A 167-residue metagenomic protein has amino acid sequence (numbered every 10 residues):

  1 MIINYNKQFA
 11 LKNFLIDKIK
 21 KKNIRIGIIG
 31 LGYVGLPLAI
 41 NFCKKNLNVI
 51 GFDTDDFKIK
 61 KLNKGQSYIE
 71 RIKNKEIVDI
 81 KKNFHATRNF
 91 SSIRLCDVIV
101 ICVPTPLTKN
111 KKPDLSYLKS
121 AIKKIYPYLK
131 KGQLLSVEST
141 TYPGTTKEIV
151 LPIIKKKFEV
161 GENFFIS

Functional and structural regions predicted by a protein language model:
I2-R25, K44, N48-I50, T54-V98 (+2 more regions): Conserved N-terminal Rossmann-fold NAD(P) cofactor-binding segment
L31-G32: Glycine-rich Rossmann-fold phosphate-binding loop(s) that bind the pyrophosphate of adenine dinucleotide cofactors
G35-L36: N-terminal Rossmann-fold NAD(P) dinucleotide-binding loop
F42-K45, K75, K124, E148: Residue-level detector of alpha-helical segments with a strong bias toward transmembrane helices and their helix-loop
P106-S167: Rossmann-like NAD(P)(H) cofactor-binding subdomain of soluble oxidoreductases
